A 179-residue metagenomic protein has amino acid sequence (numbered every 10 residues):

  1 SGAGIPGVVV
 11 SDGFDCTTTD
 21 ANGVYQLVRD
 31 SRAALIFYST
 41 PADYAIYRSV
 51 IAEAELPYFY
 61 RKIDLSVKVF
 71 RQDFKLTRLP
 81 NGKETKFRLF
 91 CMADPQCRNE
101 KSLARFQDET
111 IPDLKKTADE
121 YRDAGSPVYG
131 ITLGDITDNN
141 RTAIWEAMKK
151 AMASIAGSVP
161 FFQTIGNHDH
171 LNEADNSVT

Functional and structural regions predicted by a protein language model:
S1-G2, G23, F74: A short, amphipathic beta-strand motif
G2-I5, S31-A33: Short proline/glycine-enriched turn/loop motifs at strand-loop junctions of beta-rich domains
A3, G125, V159: Structured loop/turn residues at beta-strand edges in well-structured enzyme cores
P6-R29: Short, acidic Ser/Thr/Gly-rich low-complexity loop/linker segments typical of extracellular and cell-surface proteins
D12, R32-K62: A short, solvent-exposed loop/turn motif at the edges and junctions of modular extracellular/periplasmic domains
Q26, T137, D169: Short, flexible micro-motifs
P41-I46, E53-P57, T142-T179: Extended active-site neighborhood of metal-dependent phosphoesterases/phosphodiesterases
A52-Y60, D64-A143: N-terminal active-site segment of His-dependent metallophosphoesterases
